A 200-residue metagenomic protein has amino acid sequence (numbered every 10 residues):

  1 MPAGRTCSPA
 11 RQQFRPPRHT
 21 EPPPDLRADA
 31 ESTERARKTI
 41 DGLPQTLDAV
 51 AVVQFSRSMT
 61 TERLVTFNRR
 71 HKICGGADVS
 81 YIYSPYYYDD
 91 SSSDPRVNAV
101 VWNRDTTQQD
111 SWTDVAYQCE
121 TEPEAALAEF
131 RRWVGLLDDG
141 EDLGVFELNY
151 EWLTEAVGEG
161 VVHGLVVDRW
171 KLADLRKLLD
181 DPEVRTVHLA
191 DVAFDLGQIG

Functional and structural regions predicted by a protein language model:
M1-V166, W170-L172, R176, R185-G200: Loop-rich non-cytosolic ectodomains and luminal regions
D181-P182: Acidic-histidine catalytic/liganding microenvironments
